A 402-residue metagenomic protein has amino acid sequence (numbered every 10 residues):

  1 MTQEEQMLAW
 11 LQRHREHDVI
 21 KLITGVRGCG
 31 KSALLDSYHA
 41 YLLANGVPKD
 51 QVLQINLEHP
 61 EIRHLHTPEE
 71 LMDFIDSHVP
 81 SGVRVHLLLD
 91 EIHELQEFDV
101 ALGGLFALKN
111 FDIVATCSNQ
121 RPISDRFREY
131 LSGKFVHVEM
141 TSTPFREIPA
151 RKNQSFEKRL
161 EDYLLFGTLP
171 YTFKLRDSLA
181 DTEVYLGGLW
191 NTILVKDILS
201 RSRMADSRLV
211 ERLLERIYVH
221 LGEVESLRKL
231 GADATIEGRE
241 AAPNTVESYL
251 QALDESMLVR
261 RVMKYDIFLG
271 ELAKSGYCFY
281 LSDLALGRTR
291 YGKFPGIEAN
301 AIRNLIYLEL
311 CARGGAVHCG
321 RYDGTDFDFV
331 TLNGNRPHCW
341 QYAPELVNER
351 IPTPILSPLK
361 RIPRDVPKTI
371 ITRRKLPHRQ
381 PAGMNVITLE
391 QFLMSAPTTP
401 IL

Functional and structural regions predicted by a protein language model:
T2-E16: Pre-Walker A adenine-sensing motif
I23: Hydrophobic anchor at the beta1->P-loop junction of P-loop NTPases
V26: P-loop (Walker A) phosphate-binding loop of NTP-binding proteins
K31: Conserved lysine of the Walker
L34: Hydrophobic positions on the alpha1 helix immediately C-terminal to the Walker A/P-loop
L53-G82: Short glycine-rich substrate-engagement loop in P-loop NTPases that contacts/grips substrate
S118-Q120, D125-V224: Interdomain motor-coupling "hinge/lid" segment immediately C-terminal to the ATP-binding subdomain of NTP-driven enzymes
L179-R336: Accessory nucleic acid-recognition modules appended to NTPase machines
